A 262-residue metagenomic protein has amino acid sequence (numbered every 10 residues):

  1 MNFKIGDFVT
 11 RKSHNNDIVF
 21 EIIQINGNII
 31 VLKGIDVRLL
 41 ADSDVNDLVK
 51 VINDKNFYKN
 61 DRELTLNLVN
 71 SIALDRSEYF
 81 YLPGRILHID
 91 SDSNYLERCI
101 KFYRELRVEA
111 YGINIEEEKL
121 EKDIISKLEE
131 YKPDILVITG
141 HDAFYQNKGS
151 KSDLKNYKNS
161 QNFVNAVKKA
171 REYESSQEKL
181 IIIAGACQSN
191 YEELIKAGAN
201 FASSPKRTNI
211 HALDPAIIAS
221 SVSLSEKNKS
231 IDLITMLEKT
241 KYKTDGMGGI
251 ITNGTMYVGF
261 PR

Functional and structural regions predicted by a protein language model:
M1-H14: Short coil-to-beta transition motif at edge beta-strands of beta-rich domains
N16-G27: Short beta-strand-centered aromatic/proline hotspots
N28-D36: Short, solvent-exposed secondary-structure boundary/capping segments
D36-F80: Intrinsically disordered, low-complexity, charged/polar segments
I100-Y111: Short helix-loop-beta junction
L128-H141, A199: Proline-aspartate-enriched helix->loop->beta-strand connector
N162-I210: Catalytic cores of nucleophile-dependent amide-cleaving enzymes
K206-R262: C-terminal functional extensions of proteins
